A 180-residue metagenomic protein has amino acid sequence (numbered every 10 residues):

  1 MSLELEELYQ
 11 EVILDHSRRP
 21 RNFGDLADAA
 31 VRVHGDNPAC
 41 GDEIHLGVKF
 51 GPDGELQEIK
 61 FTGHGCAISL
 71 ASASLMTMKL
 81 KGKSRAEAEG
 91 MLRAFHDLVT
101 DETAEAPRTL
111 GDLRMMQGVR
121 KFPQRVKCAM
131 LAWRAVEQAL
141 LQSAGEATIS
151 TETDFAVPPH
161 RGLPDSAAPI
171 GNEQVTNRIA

Functional and structural regions predicted by a protein language model:
M1-A27, K83-A180: C-terminal binding/interaction regions
R19-G63: Structured beta-strand/loop patches that form or line metal/cofactor-binding pockets in enzymes
P38, A67, R125: Glycine-rich phosphate/pyrophosphate-binding beta-alpha loops
I44, S74, K127: Active-site phosphate/pyrophosphate-handling residues
G63-L70: Short, thiol/selenol-centered motifs that function as redox-active sites or metal-ligating centers
L70-A71, G90: Alpha-helical macromolecular-interaction surfaces
S72-S84: Alpha-helical support elements that line or immediately flank enzyme active sites and cofactor-binding pockets
